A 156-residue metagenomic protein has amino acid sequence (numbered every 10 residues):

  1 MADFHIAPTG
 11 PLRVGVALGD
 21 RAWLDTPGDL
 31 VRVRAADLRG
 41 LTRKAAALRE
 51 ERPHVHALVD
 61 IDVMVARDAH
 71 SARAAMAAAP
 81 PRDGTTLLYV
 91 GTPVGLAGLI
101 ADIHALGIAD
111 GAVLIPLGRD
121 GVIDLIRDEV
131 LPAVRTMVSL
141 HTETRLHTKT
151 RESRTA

Functional and structural regions predicted by a protein language model:
M1-A156: Active-site-adjacent structural elements that line small-molecule/cofactor binding pockets in enzymes
